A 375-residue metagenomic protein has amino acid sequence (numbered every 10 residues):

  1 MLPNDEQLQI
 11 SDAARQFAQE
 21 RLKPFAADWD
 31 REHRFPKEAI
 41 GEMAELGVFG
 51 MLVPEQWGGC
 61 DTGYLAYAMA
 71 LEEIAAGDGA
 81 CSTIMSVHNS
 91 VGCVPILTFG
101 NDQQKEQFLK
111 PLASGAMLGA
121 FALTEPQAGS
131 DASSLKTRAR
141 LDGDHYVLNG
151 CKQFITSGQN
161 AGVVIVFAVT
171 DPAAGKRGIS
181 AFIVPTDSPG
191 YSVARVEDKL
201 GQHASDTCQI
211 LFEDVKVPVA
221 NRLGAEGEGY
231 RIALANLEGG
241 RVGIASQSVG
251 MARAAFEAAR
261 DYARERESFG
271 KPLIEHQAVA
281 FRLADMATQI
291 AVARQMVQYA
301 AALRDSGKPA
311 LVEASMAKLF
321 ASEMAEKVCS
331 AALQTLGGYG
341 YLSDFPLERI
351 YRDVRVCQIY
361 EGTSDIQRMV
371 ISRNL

Functional and structural regions predicted by a protein language model:
M1-V87, F99-Q104, P111, G115 (+4 more regions): Alpha-helical interface subdomain recognition
M85, L112, Q127-S130, F154-S157 (+2 more regions): Short Gly/Pro-enriched turn/cap motifs at secondary-structure boundaries
S90-T98: Helix-loop "lid/cap" segments that line or gate small-molecule binding pockets
G115-L123: A short, Trp-centered hydrophobic/proline-enriched beta-strand micro-motif
S130-D131, Y146: Hydrophobic, small-residue-rich alpha-helical packing segments that form membrane-like cores
S134, D187-P218: Flexible, small-/acidic-enriched active-site or ligand-binding loops
D144-H145, N149-V193: A short core secondary-structure module
E213-I232: Long, acidic (Asp/Glu-rich), low-complexity accessory segments flanking structured domains
